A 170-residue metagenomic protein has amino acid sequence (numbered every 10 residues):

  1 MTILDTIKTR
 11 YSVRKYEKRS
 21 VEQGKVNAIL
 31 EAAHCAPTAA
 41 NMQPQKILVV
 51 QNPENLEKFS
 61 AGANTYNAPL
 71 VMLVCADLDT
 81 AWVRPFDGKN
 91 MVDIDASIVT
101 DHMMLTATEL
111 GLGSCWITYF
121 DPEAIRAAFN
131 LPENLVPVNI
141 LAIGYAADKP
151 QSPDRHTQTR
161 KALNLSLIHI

Functional and structural regions predicted by a protein language model:
L4-R19: Generic N-terminal amphipathic, Lys/Arg-enriched alpha-helix
T6, V71-L73, I140-A142: Conserved hydrophobic/aromatic beta-strand scaffold that supports enzyme active sites
K25-E31, C35-V99: Glycine/small-residue-rich phosphate/adenosyl-binding loop
A68, L131-S152: A glycine-rich helix N-cap at a beta->alpha junction
V99-T108: Acidic, metal-associated active-site segment
G111: Structured binding elements
I117-N134: Active-site helix/loop module of the DD-peptidase/beta-lactamase fold, centered on the serine-lysine SxxK catalytic
I168-I170: Conserved small/polar residues in nucleotide/adenosyl-binding loops
